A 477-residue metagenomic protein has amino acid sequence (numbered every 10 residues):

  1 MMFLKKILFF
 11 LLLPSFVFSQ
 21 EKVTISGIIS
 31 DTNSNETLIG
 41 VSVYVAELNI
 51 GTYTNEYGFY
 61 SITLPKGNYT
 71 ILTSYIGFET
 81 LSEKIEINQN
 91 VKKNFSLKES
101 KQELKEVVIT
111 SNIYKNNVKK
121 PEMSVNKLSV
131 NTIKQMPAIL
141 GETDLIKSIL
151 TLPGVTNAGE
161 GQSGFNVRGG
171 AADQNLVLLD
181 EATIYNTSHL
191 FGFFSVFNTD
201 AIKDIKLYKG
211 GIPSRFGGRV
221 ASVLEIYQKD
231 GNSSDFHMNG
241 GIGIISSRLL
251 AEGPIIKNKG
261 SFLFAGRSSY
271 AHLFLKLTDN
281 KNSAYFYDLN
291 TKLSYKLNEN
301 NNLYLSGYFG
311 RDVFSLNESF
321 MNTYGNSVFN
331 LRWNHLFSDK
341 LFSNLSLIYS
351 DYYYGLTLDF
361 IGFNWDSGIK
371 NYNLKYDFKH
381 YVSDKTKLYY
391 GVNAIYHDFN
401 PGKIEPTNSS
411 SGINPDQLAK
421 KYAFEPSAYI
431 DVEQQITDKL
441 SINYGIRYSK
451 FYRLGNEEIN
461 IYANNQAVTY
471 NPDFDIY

Functional and structural regions predicted by a protein language model:
S19-E106, K439: Periplasm-facing N-terminal accessory domains of Gram-negative outer-membrane beta-barrel systems
T24, G243-Y270, D279-V313, M321-L345 (+3 more regions): Transmembrane beta-barrel wall of Gram-negative outer-membrane proteins
S26, S30, L38-A46, L72-I76 (+9 more regions): N-terminal secretion/transport leader regions
V108-K115, K119-I212, V223, K229: Periplasmic N-terminal accessory/gating domains of Gram-negative outer-membrane beta-barrel systems
G192-S195, K203-S214, S222-G253, S261-Y285 (+1 more regions): Short strand-turn segments of transmembrane beta-barrel domains in outer membranes, especially the first one or two
D235-H237, F274-N280, F314-F320, V328-R332 (+5 more regions): Extracellular loop and loop/strand-boundary signature of outer-membrane beta-barrel proteins
L275-N280, G307-G310, F314-N322, G355-F363 (+2 more regions): Outer-membrane beta-barrel translocator domains and adjoining extracellular loop/strand segments of Gram-negative
A394-Y477: Signature of Gram-negative outer-membrane beta-barrel scaffolds
